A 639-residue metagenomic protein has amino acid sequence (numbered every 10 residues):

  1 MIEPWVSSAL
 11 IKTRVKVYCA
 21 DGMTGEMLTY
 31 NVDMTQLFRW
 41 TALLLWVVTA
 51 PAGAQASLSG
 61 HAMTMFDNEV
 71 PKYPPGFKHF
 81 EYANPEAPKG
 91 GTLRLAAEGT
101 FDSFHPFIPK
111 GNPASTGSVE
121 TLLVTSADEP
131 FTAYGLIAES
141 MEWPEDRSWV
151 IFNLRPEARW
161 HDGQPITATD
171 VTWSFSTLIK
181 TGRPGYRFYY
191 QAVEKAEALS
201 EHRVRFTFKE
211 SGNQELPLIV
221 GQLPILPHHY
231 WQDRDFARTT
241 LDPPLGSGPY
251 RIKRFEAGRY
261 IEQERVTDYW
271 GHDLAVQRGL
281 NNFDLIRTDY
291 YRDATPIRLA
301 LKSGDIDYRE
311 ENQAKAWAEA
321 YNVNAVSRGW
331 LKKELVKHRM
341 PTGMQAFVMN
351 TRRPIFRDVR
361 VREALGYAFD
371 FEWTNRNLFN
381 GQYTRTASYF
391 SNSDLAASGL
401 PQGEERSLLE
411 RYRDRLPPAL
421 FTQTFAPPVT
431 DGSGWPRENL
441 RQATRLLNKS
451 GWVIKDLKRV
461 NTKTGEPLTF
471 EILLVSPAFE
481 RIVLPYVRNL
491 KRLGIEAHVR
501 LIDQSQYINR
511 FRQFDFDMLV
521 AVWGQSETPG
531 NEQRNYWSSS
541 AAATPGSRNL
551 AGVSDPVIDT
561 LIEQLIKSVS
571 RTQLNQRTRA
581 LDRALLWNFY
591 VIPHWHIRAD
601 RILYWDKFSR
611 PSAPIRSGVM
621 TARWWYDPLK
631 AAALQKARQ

Functional and structural regions predicted by a protein language model:
A56-D146, N153, W173-S176, K180 (+1 more regions): N-terminal lobe/hinge region of extracytoplasmic solute-binding protein
S59, A97-G99, E256-R265, G366-P427 (+3 more regions): Detector for C-terminal structural segments
A83, A87-P88, I108-A114, S140-P184 (+6 more regions): Aromatic- and charge-enriched surface segment that lines or borders ligand/interaction sites
T100, G117-F131, V220-L285, R292-L299 (+3 more regions): Gly/Pro-rich hinge or "lid" segments in bacterial periplasmic/extracellular proteins
G135-E142, H161, I166, T207-L226 (+4 more regions): Aromatic-rich, solvent-exposed beta-strand/loop patch
N153, F188-Q232, S247-E256, P401-R415: Surface-exposed binding/hinge segments that line and control ligand-binding clefts or catalytic entry sites
R155, R238, G271-N322, E363 (+4 more regions): Ligand-site clamp/hinge motif
K195-E197, K253-E264, D289-R353, R360-A364 (+3 more regions): Extracellular/periplasmic solute-recognition and catalytic clefts
